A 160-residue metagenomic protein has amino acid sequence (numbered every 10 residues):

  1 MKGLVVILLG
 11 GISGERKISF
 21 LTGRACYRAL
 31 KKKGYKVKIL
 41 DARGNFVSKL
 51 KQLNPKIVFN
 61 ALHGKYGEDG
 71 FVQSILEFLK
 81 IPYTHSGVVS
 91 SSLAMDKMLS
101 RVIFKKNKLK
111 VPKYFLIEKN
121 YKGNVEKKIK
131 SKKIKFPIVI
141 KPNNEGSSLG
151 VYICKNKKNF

Functional and structural regions predicted by a protein language model:
M1-V89, L93-L99, K106, E118-K127: ATP-binding N-terminal substructure of ATP-dependent carboxylate-amine bond-forming enzymes
K2-G3, P55, P112, I134-F136: Short coil/turn connectors at secondary-structure junctions
I103-V111: Basic phosphate/pyrophosphate-binding loop/patch that engages nucleotide-derived ligands
F104-K105, S131-V151: ATP-grasp fold ATP-binding core
P112, K157-F160: Short, intrinsically disordered, charge-balanced linker/junction segments flanking boundaries in proteins
I117, V151-N156: Short beta-strand-to-turn element immediately C-terminal to the catalytic PLP-Schiff-base lysine in fold type I
